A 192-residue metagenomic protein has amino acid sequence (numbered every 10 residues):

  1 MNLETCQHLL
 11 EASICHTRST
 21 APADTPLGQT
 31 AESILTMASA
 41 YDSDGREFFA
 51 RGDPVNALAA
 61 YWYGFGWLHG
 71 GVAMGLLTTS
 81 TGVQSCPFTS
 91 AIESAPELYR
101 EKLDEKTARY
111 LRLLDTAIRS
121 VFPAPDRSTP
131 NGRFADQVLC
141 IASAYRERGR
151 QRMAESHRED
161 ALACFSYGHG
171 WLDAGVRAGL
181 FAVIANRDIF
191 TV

Functional and structural regions predicted by a protein language model:
M1-V192: Long, charged/polar, soluble alpha-helical segments
